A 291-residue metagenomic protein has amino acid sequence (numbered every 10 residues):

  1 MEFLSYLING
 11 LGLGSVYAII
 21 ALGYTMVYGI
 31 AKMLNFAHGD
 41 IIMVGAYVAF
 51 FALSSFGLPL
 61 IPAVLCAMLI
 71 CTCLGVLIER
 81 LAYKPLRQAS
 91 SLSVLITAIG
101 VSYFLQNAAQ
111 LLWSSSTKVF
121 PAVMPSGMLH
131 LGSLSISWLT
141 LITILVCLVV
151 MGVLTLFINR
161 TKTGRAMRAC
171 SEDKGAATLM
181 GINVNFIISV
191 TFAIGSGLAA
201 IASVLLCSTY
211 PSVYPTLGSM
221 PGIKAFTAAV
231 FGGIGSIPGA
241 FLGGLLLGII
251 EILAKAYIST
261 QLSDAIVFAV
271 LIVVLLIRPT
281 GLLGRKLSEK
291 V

Functional and structural regions predicted by a protein language model:
M1-I20, V48, P59-A63, A89-S93 (+4 more regions): Membrane-interfacial amphipathic/re-entrant helices at transmembrane-helix boundaries
I8, I30-L77, L81, G233: Membrane-embedded helix boundary and interhelical linker motif in transport proteins
L13, S135-V213, I237-G243: Helix-loop-helix "hairpin" substructures at the membrane interface of multi-pass membrane proteins
S15, Y24-A46, L60, Q88-S93 (+7 more regions): Short, non-helical or kinked segments that cap or interrupt transmembrane helices
Y17-I19, G57-L69, F192-A199, S203-A269: Transmembrane alpha-helical segments in multi-pass inner-membrane proteins
Y24, G57-V101, A108, L242-L247 (+1 more regions): Alpha-helical transmembrane segments within multi-pass membrane transporters and channels
A46-F50, M68-L74, I99-N107, V146-T155 (+3 more regions): Hydrophobic core segments of alpha-helical transmembrane domains in multi-pass membrane transport and ion-translocation
P85-R160, I187, P211, L253 (+4 more regions): Transmembrane helix-bundle core of multi-pass membrane transporters and related energy-transducing complexes
